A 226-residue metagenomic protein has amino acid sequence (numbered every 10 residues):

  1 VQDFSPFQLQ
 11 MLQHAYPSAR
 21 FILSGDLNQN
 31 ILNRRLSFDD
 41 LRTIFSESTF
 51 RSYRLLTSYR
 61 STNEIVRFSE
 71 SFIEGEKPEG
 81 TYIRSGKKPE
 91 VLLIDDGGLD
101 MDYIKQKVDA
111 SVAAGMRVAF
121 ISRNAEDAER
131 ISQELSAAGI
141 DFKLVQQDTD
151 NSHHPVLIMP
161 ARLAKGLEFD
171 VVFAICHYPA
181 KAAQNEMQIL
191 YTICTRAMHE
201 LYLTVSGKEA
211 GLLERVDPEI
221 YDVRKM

Functional and structural regions predicted by a protein language model:
D3-M226: Conserved helicase motor core of SF1/SF2 NTP-dependent helicases
